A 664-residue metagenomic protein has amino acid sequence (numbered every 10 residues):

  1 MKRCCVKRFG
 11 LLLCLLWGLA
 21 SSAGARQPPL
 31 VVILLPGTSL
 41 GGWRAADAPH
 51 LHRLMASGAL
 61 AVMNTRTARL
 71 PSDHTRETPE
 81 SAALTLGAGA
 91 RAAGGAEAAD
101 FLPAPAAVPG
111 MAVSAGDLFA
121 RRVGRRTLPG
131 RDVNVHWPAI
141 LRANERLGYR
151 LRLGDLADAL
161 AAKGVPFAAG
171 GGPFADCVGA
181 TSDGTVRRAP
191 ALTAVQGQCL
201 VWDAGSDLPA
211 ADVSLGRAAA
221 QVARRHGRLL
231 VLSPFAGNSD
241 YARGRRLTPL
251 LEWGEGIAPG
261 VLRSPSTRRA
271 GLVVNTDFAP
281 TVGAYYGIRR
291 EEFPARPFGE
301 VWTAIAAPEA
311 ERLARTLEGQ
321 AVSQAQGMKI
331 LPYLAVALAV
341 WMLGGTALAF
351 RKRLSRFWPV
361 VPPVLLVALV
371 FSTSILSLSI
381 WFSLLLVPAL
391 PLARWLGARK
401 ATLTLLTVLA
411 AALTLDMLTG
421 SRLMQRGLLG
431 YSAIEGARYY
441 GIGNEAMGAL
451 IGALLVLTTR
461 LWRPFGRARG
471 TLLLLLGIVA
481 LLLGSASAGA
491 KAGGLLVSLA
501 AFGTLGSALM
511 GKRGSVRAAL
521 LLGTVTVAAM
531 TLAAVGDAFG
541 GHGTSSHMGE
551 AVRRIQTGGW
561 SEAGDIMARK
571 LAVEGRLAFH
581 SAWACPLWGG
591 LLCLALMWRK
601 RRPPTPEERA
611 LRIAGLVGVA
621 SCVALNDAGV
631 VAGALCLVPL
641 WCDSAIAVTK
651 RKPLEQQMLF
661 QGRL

Functional and structural regions predicted by a protein language model:
R26-A325: Soluble extramembrane regions of membrane proteins in the secretory/endomembrane system
L229, L475-I478, G493-L532, V617 (+1 more regions): Hydrophobic alpha-helical segments of polytopic membrane proteins
E309-I434, N444-T458: Core alpha-helical transmembrane segments of integral membrane proteins
Q320-I330, G430-L450, S487, A551-A582: Short aromatic-rich membrane-water interface segments that cap or initiate transmembrane helices in multi-pass membrane
A337-L343, W381-R399, I442-L461, V497-K512 (+2 more regions): Hydrophobic cores of alpha-helical transmembrane segments in multi-pass inner/ER membrane proteins, independent
A349-L365, G397-L409, F465-L473, R517-L520 (+1 more regions): Membrane-interfacial loop-to-transmembrane alpha-helix junctions, especially the N-terminal start
V367-F382, V479-L499, A595-L640: Membrane-water interface signatures at transmembrane helix termini and the short loops that connect adjacent helices
T402-Y431, T526-G558: Aromatic-rich transmembrane-lumenal/periplasmic boundary elements in polytopic membrane proteins
